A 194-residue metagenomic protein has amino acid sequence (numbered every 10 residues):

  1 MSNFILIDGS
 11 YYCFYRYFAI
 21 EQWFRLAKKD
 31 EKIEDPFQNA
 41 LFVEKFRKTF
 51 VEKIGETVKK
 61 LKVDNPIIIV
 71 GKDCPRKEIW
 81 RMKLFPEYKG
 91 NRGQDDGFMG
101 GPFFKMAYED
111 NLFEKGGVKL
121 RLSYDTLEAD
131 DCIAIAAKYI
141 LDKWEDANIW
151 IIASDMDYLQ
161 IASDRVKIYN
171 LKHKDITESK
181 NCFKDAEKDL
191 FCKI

Functional and structural regions predicted by a protein language model:
M1-E87: Non-catalytic, usually N-terminal nucleic-acid engagement modules in DNA/RNA processing proteins
S2, K29-I33, D64, K89-I194: Extended two-metal-dependent nuclease catalytic cores across DNA- and RNA-processing enzymes
